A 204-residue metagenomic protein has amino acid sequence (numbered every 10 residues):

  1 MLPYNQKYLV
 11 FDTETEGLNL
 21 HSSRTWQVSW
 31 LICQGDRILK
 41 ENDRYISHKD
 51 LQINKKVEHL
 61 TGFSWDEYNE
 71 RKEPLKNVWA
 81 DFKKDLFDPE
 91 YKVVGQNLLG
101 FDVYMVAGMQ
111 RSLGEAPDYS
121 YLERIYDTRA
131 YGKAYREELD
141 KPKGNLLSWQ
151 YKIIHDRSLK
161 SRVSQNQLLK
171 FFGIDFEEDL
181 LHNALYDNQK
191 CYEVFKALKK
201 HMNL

Functional and structural regions predicted by a protein language model:
M1-P3: A short acidic-Thr-Gly-centered motif at the start of a beta-strand
N5-Y8, H21-V28, I32-F63, D88-L204: Metal-dependent phosphoesterase core characteristic of DEDDh/y 3'-5' exonuclease domains
T13-H21: Short acidic, Gly/Ser-rich segments with clustered Asp/Glu that frequently serve as metal-coordination loops in enzyme
L60-D81: Metal-dependent phosphoesterase signature
A80-K84, K196: Generic structural signal for well-ordered alpha-helical scaffold segments
